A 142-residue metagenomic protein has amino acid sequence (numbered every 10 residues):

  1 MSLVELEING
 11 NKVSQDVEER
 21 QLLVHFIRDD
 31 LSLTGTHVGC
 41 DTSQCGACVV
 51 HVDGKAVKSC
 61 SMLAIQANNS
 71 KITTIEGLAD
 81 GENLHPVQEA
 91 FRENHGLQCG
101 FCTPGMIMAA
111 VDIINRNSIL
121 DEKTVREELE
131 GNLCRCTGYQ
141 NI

Functional and structural regions predicted by a protein language model:
M1-I142: Signature of N-terminal electron-transfer/Fe-S-associated modules in redox systems
